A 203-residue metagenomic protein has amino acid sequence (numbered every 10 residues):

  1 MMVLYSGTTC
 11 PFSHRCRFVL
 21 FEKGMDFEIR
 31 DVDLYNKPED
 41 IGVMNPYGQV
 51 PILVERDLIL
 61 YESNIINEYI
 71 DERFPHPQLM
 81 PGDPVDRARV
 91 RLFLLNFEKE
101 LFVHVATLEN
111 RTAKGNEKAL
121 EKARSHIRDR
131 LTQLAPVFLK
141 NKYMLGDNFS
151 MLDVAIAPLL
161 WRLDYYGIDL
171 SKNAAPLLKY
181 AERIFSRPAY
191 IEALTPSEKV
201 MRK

Functional and structural regions predicted by a protein language model:
M1-R130, A135: GST-like domain detector, emphasizing the conserved glutathione-binding G-site in the N-terminal thioredoxin-like
G7, M151, S197: Short, solvent-exposed turn/loop segments enriched in Gly/Ser/Thr/Pro and often Arg
I29, D147, K172, A193-L194: A generic structural-conservation signal
L34-Y35, L177, E198: Conserved beta-strand edge residues that scaffold enzyme active sites
V43, P81, S186, T195-P196: Phosphate-coordinating loops and pocket residues in cytosolic domains that bind phosphorylated ligands
V85, F97-P188: GST-like fold's C-terminal all-alpha helical module
A193-K203: Terminal-tail/helix-coil boundary detector
